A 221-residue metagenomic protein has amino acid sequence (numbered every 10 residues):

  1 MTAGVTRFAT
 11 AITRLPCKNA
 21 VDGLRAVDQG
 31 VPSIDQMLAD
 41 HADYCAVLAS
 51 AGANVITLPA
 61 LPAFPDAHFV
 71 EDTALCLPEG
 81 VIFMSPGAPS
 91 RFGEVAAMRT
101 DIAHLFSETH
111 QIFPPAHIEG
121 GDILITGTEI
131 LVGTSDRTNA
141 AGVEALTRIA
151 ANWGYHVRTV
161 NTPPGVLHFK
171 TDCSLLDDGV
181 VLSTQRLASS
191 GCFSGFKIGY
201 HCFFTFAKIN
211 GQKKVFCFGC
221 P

Functional and structural regions predicted by a protein language model:
M1-P221: The feature marks the mature, well-folded catalytic cores of soluble enzymes
